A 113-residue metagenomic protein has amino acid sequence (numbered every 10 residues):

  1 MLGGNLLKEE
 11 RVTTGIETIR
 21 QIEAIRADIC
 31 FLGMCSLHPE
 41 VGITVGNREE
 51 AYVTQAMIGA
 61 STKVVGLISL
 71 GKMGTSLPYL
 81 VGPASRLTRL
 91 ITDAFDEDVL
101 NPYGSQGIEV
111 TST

Functional and structural regions predicted by a protein language model:
M1-T113: Conserved phosphate- and dinucleotide-binding cores of soluble alpha/beta proteins, encompassing both enzyme active
